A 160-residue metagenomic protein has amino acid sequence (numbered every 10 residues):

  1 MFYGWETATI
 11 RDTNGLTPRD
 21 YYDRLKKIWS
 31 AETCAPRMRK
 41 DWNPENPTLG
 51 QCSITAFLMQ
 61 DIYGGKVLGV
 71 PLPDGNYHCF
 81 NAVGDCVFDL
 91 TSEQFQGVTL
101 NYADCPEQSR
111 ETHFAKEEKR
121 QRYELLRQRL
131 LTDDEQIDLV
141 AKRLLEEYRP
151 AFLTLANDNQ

Functional and structural regions predicted by a protein language model:
M1-E146: A structural boundary/capping signal
D138-Q160: Small, basic N-terminal interaction modules of short regulatory proteins
